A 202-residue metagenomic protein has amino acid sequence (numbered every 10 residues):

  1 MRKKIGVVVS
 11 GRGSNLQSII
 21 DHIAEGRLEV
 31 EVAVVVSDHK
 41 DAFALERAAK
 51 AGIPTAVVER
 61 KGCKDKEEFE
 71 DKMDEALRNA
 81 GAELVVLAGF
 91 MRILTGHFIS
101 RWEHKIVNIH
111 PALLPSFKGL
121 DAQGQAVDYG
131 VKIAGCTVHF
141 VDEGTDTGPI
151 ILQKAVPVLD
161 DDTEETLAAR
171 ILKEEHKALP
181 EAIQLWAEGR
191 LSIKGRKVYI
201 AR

Functional and structural regions predicted by a protein language model:
M1-F43: N-terminal Rossmann-like dinucleotide-binding module
M1-V7, S37-I53, E75, A80-L84: Non-catalytic terminal and connector segments of soluble metabolic enzymes
H22, A88-K197: Donor/substrate-binding cores of folate-linked one-carbon enzymes
V30-E68: Short, surface-exposed acidic-centric catalytic microdomains
A33, E83, H104: Conserved acidic residues
S37-D38, K61-G62, K66-E67, A80-G96: N-terminal glycine-rich "phosphate-gripper" loop used for MgATP/nucleotide binding and carboxylate activation
E68-D74: Charged helix-capping and loop-helix junction motifs
